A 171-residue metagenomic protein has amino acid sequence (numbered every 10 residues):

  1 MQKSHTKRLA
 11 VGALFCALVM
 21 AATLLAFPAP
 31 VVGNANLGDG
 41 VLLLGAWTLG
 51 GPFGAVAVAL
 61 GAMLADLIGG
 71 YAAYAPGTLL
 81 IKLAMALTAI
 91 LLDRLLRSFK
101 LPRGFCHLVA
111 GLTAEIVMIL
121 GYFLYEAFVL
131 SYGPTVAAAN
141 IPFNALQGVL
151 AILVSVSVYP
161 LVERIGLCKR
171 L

Functional and structural regions predicted by a protein language model:
M1-L171: Loop-helix junctions at membrane interfaces
